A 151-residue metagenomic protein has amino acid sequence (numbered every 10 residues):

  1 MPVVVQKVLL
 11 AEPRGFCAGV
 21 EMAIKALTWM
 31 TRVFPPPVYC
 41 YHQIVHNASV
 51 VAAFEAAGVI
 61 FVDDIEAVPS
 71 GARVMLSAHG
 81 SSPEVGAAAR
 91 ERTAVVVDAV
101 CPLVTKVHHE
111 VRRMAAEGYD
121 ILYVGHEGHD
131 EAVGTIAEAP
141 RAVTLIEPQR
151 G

Functional and structural regions predicted by a protein language model:
M1-G151: The feature marks the mature, well-folded catalytic cores of soluble enzymes
